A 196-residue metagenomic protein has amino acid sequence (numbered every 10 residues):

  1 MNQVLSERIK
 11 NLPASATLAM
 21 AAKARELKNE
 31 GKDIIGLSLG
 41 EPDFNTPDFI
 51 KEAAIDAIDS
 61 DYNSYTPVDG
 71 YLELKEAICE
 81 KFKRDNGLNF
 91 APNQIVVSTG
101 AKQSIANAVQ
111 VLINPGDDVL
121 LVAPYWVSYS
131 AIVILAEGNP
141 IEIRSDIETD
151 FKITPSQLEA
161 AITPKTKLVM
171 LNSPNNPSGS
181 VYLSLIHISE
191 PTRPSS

Functional and structural regions predicted by a protein language model:
N2-G100, N107: N-terminal small-domain helix-loop-helix segment of the aminotransferase-like
A16, T46, D150, S178-Y182: Secondary-structure boundary/capping motif
N29, D59, I113-N114, T163 (+1 more regions): Short conserved AdoMet
N45, I105, Y129, S178-G179: Glycine/Thr-rich phosphate-binding loops of Rossmann-like dinucleotide-binding domains
P92-N93, Q110-L171, V181-L185: PLP-dependent aminotransferase-like
G100-A106, A123-P124, G179: Short N-terminal helix/helix-N-cap motif within the alpha/beta-hydrolase-1
S173-N176: Flexible low-complexity scaffold tracts in large eukaryotic assembly proteins
I186-S196: Single conserved hydrophobic/aromatic residue that forms the stacking wall/gate of nucleotide- or nucleobase-binding
